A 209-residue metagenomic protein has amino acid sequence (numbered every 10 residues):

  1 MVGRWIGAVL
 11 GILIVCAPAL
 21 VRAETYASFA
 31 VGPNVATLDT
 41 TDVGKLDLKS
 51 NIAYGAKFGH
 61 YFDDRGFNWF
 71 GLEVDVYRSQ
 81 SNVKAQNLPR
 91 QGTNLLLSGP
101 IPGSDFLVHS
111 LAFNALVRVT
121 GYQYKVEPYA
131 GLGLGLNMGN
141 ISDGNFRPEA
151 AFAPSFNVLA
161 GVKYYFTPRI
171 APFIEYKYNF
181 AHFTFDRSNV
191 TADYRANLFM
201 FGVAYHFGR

Functional and structural regions predicted by a protein language model:
M1-E24, G208-R209: Cleavable N-terminal export/targeting peptides
R22-G32: Cleaved targeting-peptide boundary
A30-K57: Long, hydrophobic/aromatic N-terminal blocks
V31, V35, K57-D143, A196-R209: Gram-negative (and chloroplast) outer-membrane scaffold detector with strong preference for beta-barrel transmembrane
A36, L72, V76-S81, V158 (+1 more regions): Predominantly the C-terminal beta-signal and adjacent terminal strand-loop region of outer-membrane beta-barrel
D39-K45, V83-Q91, N140-P148, T184-V190: Outer-membrane beta-barrel translocator domains and adjoining extracellular loop/strand segments of Gram-negative
G44-N51, I101-L107, F146-F152, N189-A196: Replace "Gram-negative outer membrane beta-barrel proteins" with "bacterial and organellar outer membrane beta-barrel
F113, A130-L136, F152-V162, Y176-Y178: Hydrophobic alpha-helical segments of small multi-pass membrane proteins
